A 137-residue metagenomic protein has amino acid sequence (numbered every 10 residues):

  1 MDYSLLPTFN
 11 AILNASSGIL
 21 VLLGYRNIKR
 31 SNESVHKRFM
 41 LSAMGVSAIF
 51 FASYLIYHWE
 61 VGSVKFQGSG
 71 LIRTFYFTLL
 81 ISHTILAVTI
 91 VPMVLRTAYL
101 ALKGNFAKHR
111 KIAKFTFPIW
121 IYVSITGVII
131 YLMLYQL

Functional and structural regions predicted by a protein language model:
M1-L137: Alpha-helical membrane insertion/targeting regions
